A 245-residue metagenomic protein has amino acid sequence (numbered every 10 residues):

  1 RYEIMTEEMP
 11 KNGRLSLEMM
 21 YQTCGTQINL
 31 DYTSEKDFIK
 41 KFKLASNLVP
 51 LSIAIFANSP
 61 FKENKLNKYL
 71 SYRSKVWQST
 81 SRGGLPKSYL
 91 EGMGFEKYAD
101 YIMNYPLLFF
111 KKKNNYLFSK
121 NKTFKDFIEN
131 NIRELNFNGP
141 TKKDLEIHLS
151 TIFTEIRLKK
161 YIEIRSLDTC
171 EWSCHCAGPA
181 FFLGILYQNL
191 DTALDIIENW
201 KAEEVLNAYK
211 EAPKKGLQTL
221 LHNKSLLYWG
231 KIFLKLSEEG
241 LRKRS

Functional and structural regions predicted by a protein language model:
R1-R157: Loop-rich catalytic cores of soluble enzymes, especially ATP-dependent carboxylate-amine ligases and other
I156, Y161-R244: Substrate-recognition/cap regions that form aromatic- and gly/pro-loop-enriched pockets for small-molecule ligands
